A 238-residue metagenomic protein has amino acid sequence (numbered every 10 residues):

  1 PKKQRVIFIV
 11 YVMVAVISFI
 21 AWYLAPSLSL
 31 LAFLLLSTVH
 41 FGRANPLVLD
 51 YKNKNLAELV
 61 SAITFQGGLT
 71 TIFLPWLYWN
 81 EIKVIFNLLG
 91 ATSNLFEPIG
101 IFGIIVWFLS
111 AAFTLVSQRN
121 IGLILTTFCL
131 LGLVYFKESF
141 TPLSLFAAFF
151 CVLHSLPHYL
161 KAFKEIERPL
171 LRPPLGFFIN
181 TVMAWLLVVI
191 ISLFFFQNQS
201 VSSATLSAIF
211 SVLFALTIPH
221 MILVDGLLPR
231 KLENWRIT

Functional and structural regions predicted by a protein language model:
P1, L47-A62, F163-L175, D225-N234: A cytosolic-side transmembrane-helix exit/cap motif
P1-F73, N87-G90: Membrane-interface helix-loop-helix junctions at boundaries between adjacent transmembrane segments
P1-I7, S110-L123: Short, amphipathic, aromatic/basic-enriched membrane-interface segments that mark the entry/exit of transmembrane
L28-V39, L143-S155, A208-L213: Hydrophobic core segments of alpha-helical transmembrane domains in multi-pass membrane proteins
L35-V39, A44, S61-I82, F96-T114 (+3 more regions): Alpha-helical transmembrane segments of multi-pass integral membrane proteins
L49, F149-I166: Predominantly late transmembrane helices and immediately cytosolic-facing juxtamembrane segments
N80-L95, F196-S203: Membrane-interface helix termini and inter-helical loops of multi-pass transporters
R168-P169, I190-S211: Extracellular/periplasmic helix-loop-helix junctions in multi-pass membrane proteins
